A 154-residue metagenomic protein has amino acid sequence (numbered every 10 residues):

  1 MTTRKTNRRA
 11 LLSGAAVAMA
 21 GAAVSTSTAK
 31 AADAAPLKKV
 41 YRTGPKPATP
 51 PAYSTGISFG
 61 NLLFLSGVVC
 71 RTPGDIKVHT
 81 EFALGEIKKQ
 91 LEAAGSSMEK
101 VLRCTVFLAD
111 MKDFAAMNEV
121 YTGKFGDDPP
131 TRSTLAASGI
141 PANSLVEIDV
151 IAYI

Functional and structural regions predicted by a protein language model:
T2-F82, E92, A109-I154: N-terminal presequence-like segments and the immediate start of the first folded domain
L62, V101-R103: Intrinsic-disorder/low-complexity, polar/charged segments enriched in Ser/Thr/Lys/Arg/Asp/Glu/Gln
I87: Residue-level signal for inorganic ion chemistry
Q90-V101: Phosphate/pyrophosphate-binding loops at sites that engage ATP/ADP/AMP, CoA/4′-phosphopantetheine, polyphosphate
V106: Active-site loops and adjacent core secondary-structure elements that bind or stabilize anionic groups
